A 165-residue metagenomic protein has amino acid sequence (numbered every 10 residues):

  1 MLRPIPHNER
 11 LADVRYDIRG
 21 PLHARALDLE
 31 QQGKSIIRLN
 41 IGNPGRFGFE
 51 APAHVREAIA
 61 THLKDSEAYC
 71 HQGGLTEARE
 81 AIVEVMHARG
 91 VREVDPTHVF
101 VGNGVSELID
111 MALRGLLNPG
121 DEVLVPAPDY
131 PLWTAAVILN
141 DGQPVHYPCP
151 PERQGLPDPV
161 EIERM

Functional and structural regions predicted by a protein language model:
M1-E9, L117-E122: Long, low-complexity, intrinsically disordered polar/charged segments
L2-I5, A12-G104, M111, D158-E161: N-terminal small-domain helix-loop-helix segment of the aminotransferase-like
P6-E9, K64, P144, E152: Residue-level signal for pocket-adjacent positions within structured domains
N43, T76, S106, Y130 (+1 more regions): Residue-level detector of flexible, active-site-proximal loop/helix-junction positions within diverse enzyme catalytic
E80, D110, P131-A135: Alpha-helical elements of the RecA-like P-loop NTPase motor core of helicases
G115-M165: PLP-dependent aminotransferase-like
